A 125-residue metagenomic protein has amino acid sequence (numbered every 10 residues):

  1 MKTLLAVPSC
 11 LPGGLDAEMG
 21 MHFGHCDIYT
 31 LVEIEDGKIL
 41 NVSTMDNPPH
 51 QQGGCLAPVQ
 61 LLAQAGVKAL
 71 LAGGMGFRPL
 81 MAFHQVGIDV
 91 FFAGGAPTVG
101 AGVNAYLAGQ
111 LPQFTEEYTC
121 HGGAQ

Functional and structural regions predicted by a protein language model:
M1-G53, A57, Q85, F91-Q125: Non-catalytic interface/targeting segments
V59-G95: Mid-chain, well-packed structural core segment of small domains
